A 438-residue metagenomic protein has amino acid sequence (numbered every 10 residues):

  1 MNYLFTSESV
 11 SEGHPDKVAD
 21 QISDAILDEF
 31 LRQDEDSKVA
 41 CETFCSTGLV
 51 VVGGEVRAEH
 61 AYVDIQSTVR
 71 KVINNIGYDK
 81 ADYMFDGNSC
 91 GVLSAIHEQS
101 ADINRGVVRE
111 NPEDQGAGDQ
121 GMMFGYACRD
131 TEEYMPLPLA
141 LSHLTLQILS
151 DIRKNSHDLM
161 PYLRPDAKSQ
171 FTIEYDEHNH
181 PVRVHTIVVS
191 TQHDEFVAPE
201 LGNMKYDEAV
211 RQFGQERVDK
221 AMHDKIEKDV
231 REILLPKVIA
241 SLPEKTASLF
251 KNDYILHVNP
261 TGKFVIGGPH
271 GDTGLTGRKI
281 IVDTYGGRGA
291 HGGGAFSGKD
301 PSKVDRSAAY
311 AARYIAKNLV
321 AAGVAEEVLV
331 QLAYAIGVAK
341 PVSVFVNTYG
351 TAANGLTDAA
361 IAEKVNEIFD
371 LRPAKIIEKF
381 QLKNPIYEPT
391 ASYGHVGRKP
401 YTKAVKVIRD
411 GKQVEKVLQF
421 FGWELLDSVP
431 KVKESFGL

Functional and structural regions predicted by a protein language model:
M1-A40, V429-V432: N-terminal, positively charged regions that mediate nucleic acid binding
T6, S67, N74-V265, G397 (+2 more regions): Glycine-rich, mobile lid/loop segments that gate access to catalytic sites or pores
E8-V10, H14-A19, Q115-T131, V265-A290 (+2 more regions): Conserved phosphate/anionic-ligand binding catalytic regions in large, soluble enzymes, centered on
E12-L31, D130-S150, K299-G323: Alpha-helical support elements that line or immediately flank enzyme active sites and cofactor-binding pockets
S37-C41, A167-I173, Y254-V258, V324-A335: A short glycine-rich, hydrophobically flanked beta-strand micro-motif that places a catalytic Asp/Glu for divalent metal
A40-E59, I336-K340: Short, charge-patterned binding micro-sites
S46, A325-E327, Y334-L438: Internal helix-turn-beta structural module
R278-I280, Y285-L329, K340-N347: C-terminal catalytic subdomain
